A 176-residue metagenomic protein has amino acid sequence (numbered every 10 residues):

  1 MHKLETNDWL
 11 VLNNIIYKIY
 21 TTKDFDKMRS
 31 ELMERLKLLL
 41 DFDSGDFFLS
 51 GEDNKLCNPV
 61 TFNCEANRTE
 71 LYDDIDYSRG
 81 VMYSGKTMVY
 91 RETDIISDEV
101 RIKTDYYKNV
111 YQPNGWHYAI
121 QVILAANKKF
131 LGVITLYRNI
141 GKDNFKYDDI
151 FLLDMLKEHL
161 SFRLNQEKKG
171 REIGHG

Functional and structural regions predicted by a protein language model:
M1-V11, F130: Short, low-complexity N-terminal regulatory "tails/caps" that precede and couple sensory modules
H2, R138-L153: Regulatory loop-to-helix N-cap segments in sensory/regulatory domains that couple ligand/signal detection
L4, K18-K23, K27, E31-K129 (+1 more regions): Regulatory input/activation interfaces that engage signals or partners
V11-I15, I19: Hydrophobic helical signal-relay modules used by sensory signaling proteins
D154-S161: Allosteric cytosolic regulatory segments
Q166-G176: Signal-transducing coiled-coil/dimerization helices and immediately adjacent hinge/linker segments that couple sensory
